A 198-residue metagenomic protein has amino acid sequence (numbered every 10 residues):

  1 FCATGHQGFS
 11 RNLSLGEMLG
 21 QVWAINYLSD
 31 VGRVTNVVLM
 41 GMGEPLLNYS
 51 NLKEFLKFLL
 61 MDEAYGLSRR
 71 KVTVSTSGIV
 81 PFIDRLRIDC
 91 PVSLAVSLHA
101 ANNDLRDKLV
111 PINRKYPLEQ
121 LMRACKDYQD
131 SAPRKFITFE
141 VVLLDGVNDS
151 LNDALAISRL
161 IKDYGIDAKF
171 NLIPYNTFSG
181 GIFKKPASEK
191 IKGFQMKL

Functional and structural regions predicted by a protein language model:
F1-E17: Canonical Radical SAM [4Fe-4S] cluster-binding loop centered on the CxxxCxxC motif and its immediate flanking residues
E17-K197: Conserved AdoMet/S-adenosylmethionine-binding subsite of the radical SAM
